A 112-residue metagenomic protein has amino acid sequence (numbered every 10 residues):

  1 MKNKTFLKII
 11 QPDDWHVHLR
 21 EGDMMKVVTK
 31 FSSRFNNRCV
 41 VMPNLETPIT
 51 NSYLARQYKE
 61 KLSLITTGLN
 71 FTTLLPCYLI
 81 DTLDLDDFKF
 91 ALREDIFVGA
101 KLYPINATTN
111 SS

Functional and structural regions predicted by a protein language model:
M1-S33: Replace "His-x-His-based motif
D13-W15, T29-L54, G68-I80, I96-N110: Divalent metal-dependent hydrolysis catalytic cores, especially in the metallo-beta-lactamase
G22-T29, T82-E94: Short, acidic/polar
T50-K59, L85-F88: Metal-dependent catalytic neighborhoods of phosphoester/phosphodiester hydrolases
R56-G68: Alpha-helix-loop-beta-strand connector modules within alpha/beta enzyme cores
